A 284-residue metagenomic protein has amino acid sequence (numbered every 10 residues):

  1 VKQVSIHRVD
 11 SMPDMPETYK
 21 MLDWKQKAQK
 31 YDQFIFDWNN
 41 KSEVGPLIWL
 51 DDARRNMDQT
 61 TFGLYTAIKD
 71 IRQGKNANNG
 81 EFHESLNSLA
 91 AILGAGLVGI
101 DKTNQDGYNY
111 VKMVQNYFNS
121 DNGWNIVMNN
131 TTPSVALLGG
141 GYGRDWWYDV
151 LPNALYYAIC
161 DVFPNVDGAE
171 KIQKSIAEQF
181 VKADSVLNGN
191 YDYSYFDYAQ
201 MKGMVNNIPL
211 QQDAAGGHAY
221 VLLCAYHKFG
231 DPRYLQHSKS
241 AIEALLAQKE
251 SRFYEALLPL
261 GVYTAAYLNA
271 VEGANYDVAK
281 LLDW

Functional and structural regions predicted by a protein language model:
V1-V135, F163-S194: Low-complexity, Ser/Thr/Pro/Gly-enriched N-terminal "stalk/linker" regions
M57-N87, N130-V150, Q200-A214, L245-P259 (+1 more regions): Solvent-exposed loop and edge beta-strand segments that line ligand/cofactor-binding and catalytic clefts
S88-N104, V150-G168, V205-P209, G216-G230 (+1 more regions): Well-ordered alpha-helical scaffold segments within catalytic/enzyme domains
Y108-K112, K171, P232-S240, N275-L281: Short sequence/structural elements of tandem HEAT/ARM alpha-solenoid repeats
C160-K228, P232, A244-A247, W284: Active-site lining segments of carbohydrate-active enzymes
V186-Q200, K239, L246-W284: Aromatic- and carboxylate-enriched substrate-binding clefts and catalytic-loop regions of carbohydrate-active enzymes
A215, A219, L235-K239, R252-F253: Aromatic- and glycine-enriched pocket-lining scaffold segments that form the walls of small-molecule binding clefts
